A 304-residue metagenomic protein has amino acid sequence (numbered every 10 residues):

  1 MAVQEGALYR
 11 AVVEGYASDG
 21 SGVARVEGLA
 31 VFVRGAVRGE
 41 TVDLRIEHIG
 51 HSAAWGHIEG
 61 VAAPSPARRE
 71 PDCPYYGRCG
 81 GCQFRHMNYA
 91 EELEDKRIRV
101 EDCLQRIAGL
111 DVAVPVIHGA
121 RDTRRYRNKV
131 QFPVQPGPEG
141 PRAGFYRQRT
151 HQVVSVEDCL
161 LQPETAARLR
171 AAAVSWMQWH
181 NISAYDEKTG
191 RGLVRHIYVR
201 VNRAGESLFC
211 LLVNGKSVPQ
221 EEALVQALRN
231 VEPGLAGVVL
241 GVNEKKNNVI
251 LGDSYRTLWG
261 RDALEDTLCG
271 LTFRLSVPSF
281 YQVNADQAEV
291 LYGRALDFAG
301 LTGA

Functional and structural regions predicted by a protein language model:
M1-A304: Accessory RNA-recognition modules of RNA-modification enzymes
